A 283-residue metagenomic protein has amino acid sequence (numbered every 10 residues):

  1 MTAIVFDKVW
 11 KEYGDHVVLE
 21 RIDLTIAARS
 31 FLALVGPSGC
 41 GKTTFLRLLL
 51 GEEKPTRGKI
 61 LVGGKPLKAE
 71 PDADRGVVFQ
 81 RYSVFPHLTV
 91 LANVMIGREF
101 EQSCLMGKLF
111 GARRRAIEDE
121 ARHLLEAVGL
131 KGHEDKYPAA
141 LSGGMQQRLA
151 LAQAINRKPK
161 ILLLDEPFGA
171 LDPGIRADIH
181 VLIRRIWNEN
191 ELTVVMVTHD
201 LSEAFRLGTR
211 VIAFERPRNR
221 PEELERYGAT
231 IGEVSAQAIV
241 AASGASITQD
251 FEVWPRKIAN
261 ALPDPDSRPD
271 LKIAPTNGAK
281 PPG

Functional and structural regions predicted by a protein language model:
V35-P37: The feature captures the beta-strand-to-loop junction immediately N-terminal to the Walker
L50: Helix-to-loop junction immediately C-terminal to a conserved catalytic motif
G58-E70: Conserved ABC transporter NBD signature motif
M95, G107-H133, R185: Conserved ABC ATPase "signature" region
Y137-L141, M145: Conserved ABC ATPase signature
N156-K160: A short, proline-enriched helix->beta-strand linker immediately N-terminal to the Walker B motif in ABC-type P-loop
L162-D165: Catalytic Walker B motif of ABC-type/P-loop ATPase nucleotide-binding domains
